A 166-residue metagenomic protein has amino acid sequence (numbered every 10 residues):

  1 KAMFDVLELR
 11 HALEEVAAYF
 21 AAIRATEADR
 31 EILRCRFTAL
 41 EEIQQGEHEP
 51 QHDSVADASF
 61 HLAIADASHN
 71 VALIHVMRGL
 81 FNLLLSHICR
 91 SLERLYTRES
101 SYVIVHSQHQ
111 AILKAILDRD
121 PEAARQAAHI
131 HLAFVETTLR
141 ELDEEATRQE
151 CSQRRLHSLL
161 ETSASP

Functional and structural regions predicted by a protein language model:
K1-M3: Short, flexible, glycine-rich and Lys/Arg-enriched loop motifs at helix boundaries that contact anionic partners
V6-S91, Q108-A115, A123-T138: Conserved amphipathic alpha-helical segments that form helical-bundle/coiled-coil interaction surfaces
L33-E41, H87-R94, E144-T162: Membrane-interacting alpha-helical segments
G46-E47, Y96-R98: A short, structure-level motif marking secondary-structure boundaries and short turns
V55-S59, R98-I104, A146-R154: Short alpha-helical linear motifs
P121-P166: C-terminal effector-binding regulatory domain of bacterial HTH transcription factors
